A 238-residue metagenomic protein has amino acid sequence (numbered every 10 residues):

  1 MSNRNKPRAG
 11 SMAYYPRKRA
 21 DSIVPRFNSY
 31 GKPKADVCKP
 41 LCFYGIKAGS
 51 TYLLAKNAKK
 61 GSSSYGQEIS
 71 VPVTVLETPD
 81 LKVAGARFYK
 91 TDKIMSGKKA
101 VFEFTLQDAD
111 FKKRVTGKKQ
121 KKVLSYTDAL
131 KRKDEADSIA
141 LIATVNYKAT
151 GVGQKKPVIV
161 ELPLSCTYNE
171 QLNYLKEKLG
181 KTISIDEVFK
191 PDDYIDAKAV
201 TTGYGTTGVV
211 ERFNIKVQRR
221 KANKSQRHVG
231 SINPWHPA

Functional and structural regions predicted by a protein language model:
M1-A238: Extended basic (Lys/Arg/His-rich) segments that typically form rRNA-contacting surfaces in ribosomal proteins
